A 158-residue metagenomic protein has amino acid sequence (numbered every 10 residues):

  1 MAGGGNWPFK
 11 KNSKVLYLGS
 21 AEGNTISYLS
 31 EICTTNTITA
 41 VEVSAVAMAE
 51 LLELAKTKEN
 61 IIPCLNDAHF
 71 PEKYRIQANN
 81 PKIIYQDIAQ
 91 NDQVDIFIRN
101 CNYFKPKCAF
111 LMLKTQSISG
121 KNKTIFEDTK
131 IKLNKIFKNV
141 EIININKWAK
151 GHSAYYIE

Functional and structural regions predicted by a protein language model:
M1-K11: S-adenosyl-L-methionine
K10-A21, T39: Conserved class I S-adenosyl-L-methionine
E22-T34: Conserved SAM-binding loop of SAM-dependent methyltransferases across substrates and taxa, primarily the Class I
N24, D92-V94, I118: Short glycine-rich, flexible loops that bind phosphorylated cofactors or substrates
E31-I38, E59: Conserved S-adenosyl-L-methionine
V41-Q93: S-adenosyl-L-methionine
M48-A49, I98-E158: C-terminal substrate-binding/active-site "lid" region of AdoMet-derived donor-dependent transferases
